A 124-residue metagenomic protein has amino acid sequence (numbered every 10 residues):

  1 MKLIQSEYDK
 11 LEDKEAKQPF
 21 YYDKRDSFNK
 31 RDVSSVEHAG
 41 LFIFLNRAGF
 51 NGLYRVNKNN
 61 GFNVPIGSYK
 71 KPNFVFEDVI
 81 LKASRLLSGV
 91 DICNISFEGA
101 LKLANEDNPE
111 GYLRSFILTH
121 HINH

Functional and structural regions predicted by a protein language model:
M1-C93: Class I S-adenosyl-L-methionine-dependent methyltransferase module
S96: Conserved acidic residues
L101, E106-H124: Conserved acidic-Pro-Pro-aromatic motif
